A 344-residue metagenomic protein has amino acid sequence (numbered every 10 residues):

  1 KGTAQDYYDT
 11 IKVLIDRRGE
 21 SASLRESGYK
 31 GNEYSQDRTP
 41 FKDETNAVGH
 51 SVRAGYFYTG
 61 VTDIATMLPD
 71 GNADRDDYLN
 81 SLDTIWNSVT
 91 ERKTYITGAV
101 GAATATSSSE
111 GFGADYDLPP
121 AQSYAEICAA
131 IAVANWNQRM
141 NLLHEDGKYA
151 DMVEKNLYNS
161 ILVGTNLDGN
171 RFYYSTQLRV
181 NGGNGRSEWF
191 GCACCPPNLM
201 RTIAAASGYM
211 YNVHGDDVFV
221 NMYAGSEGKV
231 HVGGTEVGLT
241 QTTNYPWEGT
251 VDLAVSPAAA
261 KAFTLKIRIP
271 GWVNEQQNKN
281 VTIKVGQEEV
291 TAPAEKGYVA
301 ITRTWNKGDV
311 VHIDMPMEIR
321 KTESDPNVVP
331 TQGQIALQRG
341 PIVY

Functional and structural regions predicted by a protein language model:
K1-Y344: Glycan-recognition and catalytic cores of secretory/periplasmic carbohydrate-active enzymes
